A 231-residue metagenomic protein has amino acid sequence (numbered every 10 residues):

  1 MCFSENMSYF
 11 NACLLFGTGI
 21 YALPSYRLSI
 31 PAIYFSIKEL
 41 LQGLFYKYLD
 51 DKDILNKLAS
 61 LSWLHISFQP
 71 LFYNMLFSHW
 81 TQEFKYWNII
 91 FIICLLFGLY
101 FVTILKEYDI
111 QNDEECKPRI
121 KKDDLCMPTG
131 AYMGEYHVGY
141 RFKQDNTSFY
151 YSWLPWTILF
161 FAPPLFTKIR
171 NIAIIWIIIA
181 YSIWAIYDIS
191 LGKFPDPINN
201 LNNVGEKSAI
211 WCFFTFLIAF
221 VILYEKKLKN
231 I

Functional and structural regions predicted by a protein language model:
M1-T18: Hydrophobic transmembrane alpha-helical segments in integral membrane proteins
N11-L14, P31-F35, S62, I90-C94 (+1 more regions): Hydrophobic alpha-helical transmembrane segments of polytopic
T18-Y26: Short, hydrophobic transmembrane alpha-helix segments
I30, G43-F91: Hydrophobic/aromatic-rich structural module bridging two neighboring secondary-structure elements via a short loop
Y34-L41, C94-T103, I179-K193: Aromatic-anchored segments of alpha-helical transmembrane domains
L44-D51, T103-I110, A185-N199: Juxtamembrane "helix-exit" motif on the non-cytosolic side of transmembrane helices
L64, L76-F160: Membrane-proximal helix-loop-helix units in multi-pass membrane proteins
F166-I231: C-terminal transmembrane-bundle signature of multipass membrane proteins, characterized by strong activation on
